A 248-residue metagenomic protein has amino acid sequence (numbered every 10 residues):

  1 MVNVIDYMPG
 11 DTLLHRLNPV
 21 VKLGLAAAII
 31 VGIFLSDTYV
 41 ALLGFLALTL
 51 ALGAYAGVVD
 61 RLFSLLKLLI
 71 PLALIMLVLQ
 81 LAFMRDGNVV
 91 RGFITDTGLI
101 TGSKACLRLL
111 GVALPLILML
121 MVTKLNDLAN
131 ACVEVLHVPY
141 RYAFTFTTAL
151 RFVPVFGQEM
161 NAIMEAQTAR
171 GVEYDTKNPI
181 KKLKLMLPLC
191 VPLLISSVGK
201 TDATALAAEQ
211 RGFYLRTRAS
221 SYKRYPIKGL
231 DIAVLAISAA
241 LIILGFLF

Functional and structural regions predicted by a protein language model:
M1-L23, A27-A41, F45-L48, Q158 (+1 more regions): Transmembrane alpha-helix interface motif
N18, L62-F63, M119, V153 (+1 more regions): Buried hydrophobic packing residues in well-ordered domains
L35, A51-V59, V122-T123, F246-L247: Structural signal for the C-terminal ends of transmembrane alpha-helices and the immediately following loop
Y39, V58-V59, V138-Y142: Membrane-helix interface segments
L46-G53, L69: Hydrophobic transmembrane alpha-helices of multi-pass, membrane-embedded glycosylation machinery
V58-K67: Interfacial helix-loop-helix linkers and transmembrane-helix boundary segments in multi-pass membrane proteins
L69-E173, I180: Juxtamembrane/interface alpha-helical elements of multi-pass membrane proteins
